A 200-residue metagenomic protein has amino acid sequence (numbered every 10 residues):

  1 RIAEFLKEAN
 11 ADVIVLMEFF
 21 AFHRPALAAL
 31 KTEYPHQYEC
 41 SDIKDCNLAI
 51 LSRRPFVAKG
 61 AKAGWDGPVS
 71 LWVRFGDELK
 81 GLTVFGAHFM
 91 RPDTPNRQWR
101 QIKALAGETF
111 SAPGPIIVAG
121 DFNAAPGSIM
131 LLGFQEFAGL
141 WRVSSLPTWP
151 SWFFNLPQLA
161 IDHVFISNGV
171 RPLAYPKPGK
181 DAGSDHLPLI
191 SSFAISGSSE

Functional and structural regions predicted by a protein language model:
R1-E200: Soluble catalytic domains of enzymes that build or remodel membrane lipids, polysaccharides, and related
